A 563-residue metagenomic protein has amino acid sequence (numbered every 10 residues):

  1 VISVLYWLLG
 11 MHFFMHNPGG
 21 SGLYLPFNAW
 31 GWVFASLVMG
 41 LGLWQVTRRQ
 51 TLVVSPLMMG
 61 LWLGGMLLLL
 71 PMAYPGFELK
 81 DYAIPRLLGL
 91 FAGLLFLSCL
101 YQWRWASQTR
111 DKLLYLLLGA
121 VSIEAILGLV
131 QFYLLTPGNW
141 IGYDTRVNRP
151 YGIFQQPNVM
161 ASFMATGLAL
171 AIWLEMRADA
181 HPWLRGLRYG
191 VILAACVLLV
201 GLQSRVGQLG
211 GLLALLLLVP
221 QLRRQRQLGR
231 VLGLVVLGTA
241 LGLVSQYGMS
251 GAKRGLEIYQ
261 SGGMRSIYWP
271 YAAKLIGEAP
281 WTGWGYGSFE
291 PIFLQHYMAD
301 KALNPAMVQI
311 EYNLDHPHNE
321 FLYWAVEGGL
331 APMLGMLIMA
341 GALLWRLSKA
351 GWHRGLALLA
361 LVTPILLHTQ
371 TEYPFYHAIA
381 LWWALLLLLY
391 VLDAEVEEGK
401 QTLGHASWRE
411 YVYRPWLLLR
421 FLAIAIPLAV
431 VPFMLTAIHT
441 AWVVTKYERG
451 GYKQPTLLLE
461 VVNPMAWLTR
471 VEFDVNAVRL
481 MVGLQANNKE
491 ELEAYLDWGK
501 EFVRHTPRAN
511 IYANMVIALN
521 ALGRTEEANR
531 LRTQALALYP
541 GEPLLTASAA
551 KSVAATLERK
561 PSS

Functional and structural regions predicted by a protein language model:
V1-L70, F77-Y82, L95-Y115, L174-G186 (+4 more regions): Transmembrane signal-anchor hairpin modules in multi-pass inner-membrane enzymes, especially those that act on
S3-F13, G31-L43, L69-Y74, P85-C99 (+6 more regions): Alpha-helical transmembrane segments of multi-pass inner-membrane proteins
L8-G10, V191, D315, N319 (+1 more regions): Loop-to-helix entry and N-terminal half of a specific, functionally important transmembrane alpha helix in multi-pass
G19-Y24, G76-P85, R146-M160, W269 (+2 more regions): Short aromatic-rich membrane-water interface segments that cap or initiate transmembrane helices in multi-pass membrane
S36-M39, L170, L215, R354-W416: Transmembrane alpha-helices of multi-pass inner-membrane enzymes
T136-R149, Y259-G262, K274-E278, T282 (+1 more regions): Interfacial juxtamembrane loops and adjacent helix segments that form the catalytic/substrate-binding surfaces
G207, L222-S261, Y268, A273-G277 (+2 more regions): A membrane-periplasm/extracellular boundary helix in multi-pass inner-membrane enzymes that assemble envelope glycans
